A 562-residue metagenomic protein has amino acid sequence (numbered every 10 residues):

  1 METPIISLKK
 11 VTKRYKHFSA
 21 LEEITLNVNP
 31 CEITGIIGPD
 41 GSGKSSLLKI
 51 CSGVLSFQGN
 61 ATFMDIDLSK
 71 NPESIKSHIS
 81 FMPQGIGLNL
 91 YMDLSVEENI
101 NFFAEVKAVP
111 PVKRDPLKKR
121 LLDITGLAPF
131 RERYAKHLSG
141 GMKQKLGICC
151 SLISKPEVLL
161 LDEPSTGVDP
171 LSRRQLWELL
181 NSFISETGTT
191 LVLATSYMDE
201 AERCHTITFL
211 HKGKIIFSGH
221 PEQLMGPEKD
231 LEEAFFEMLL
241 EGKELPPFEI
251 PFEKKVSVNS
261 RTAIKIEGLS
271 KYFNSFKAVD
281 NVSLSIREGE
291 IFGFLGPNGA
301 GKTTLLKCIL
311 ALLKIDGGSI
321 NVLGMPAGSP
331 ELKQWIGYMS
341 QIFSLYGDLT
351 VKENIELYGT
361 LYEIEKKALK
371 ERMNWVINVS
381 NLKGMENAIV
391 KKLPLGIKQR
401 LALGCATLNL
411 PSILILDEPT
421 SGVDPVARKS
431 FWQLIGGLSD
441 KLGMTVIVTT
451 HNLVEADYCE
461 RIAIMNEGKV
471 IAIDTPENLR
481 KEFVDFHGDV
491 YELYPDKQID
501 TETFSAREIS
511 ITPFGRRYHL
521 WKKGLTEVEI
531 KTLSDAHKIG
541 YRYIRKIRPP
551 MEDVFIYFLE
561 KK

Functional and structural regions predicted by a protein language model:
S52, L310: Helix-to-loop junction immediately C-terminal to a conserved catalytic motif
G59-K70, I75, G318-L332: Conserved ABC transporter NBD signature motif
N101, E105, P110-F130, E356 (+2 more regions): Conserved ABC ATPase "signature" region
Y134-L138, I389-G396: Conserved ABC ATPase signature
K155, L410: Conserved catalytic motifs of ABC-family nucleotide-binding domains
L159-D162, L414-D417: Catalytic Walker B motif of ABC-type/P-loop ATPase nucleotide-binding domains
L179-G242, L434-K522: ABC transporter nucleotide-binding domain
